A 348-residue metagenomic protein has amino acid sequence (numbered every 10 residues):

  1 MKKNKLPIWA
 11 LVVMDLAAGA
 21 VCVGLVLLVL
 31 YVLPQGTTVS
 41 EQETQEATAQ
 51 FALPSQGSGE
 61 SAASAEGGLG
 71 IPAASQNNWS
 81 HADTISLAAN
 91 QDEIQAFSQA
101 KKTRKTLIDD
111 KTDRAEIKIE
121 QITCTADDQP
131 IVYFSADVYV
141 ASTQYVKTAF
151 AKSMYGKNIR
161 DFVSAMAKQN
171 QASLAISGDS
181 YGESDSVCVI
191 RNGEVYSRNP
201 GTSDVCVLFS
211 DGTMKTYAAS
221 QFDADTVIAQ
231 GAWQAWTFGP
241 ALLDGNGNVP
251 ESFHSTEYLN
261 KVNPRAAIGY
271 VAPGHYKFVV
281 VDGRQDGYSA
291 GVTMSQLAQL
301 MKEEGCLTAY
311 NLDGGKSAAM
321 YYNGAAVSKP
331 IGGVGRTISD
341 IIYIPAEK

Functional and structural regions predicted by a protein language model:
K2-P200: Zymogen propeptides
K111, Y181-L259: Active-site-adjacent helix-turn-beta-strand microarchitecture at beta-sheet edges that either contains or buttresses
I131, T143, T213, V271-K277: Beta-strand-turn-beta hairpins that frame and shape the catalytic cleft of phosphate-ester-processing enzymes
D137-Y139, I176-G178, F209, G269 (+1 more regions): Short beta-strand segments
A151-Y155, Q221-A224, V281-D286: Short, solvent-exposed aromatic-acidic interface loops
K157-I159, D225-A232, G287-T293: A short, polar/proline- and glycine-enriched secondary-structure boundary/capping micro-motif
L174-G178, T216, T308-G314: General beta-strand structural signal in soluble alpha/beta enzymes
D185-G201, L208, F253-L307, L312 (+1 more regions): Conserved, well-ordered active-site substructure
